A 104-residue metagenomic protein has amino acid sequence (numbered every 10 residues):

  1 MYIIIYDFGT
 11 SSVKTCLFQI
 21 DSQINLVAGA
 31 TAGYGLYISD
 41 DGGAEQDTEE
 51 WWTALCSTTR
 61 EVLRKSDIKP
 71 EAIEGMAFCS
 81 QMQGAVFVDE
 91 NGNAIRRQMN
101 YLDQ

Functional and structural regions predicted by a protein language model:
M1-R97: N-terminal glycine/serine-rich phosphate-binding loop of ATP-dependent small-molecule kinases, especially carbohydrate
L102-Q104: Glycine-rich phosphate-binding loop plus the immediately following alpha-helix
